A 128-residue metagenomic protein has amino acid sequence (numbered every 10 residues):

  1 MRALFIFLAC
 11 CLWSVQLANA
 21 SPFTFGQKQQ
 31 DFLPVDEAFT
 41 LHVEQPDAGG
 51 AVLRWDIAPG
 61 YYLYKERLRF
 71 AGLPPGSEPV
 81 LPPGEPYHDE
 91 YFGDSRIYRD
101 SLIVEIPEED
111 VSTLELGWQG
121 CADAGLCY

Functional and structural regions predicted by a protein language model:
R2, L17-Y128: Structural recognition of alpha-helix starts/caps
F5-Q16: Bacterial N-terminal signal peptides
